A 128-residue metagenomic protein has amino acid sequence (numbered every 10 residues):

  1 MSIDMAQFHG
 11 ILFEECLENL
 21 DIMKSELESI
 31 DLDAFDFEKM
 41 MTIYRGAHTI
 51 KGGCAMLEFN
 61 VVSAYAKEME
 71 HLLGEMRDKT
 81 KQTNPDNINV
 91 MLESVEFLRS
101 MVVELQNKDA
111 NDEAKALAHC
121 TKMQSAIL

Functional and structural regions predicted by a protein language model:
M1-L128: Non-catalytic helical tethers at domain boundaries
